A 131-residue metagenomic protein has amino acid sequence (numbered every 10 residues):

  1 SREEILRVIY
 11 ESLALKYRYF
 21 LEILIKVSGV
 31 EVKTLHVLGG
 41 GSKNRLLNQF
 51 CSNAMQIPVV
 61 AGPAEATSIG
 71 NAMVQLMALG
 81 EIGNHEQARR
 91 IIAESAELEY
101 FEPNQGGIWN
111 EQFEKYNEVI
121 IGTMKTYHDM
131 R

Functional and structural regions predicted by a protein language model:
S1-I69: Activation-segment/catalytic-loop signature of the eukaryotic protein kinase fold
Y17, L76-E81: Internal hydrophobic alpha-helix adjacent to the cofactor/substrate pocket in enzyme cavities
K43-R45, V74, N84: Short, electropositive, low-hydrophobicity segments enriched in small/polar residues
S68-M77: Short, small-residue alpha-helix embedded
E81-R131: Acidic, glycine/GT-rich loop-and beta-edge segments that sit at the periphery of enzyme/chaperone cores
